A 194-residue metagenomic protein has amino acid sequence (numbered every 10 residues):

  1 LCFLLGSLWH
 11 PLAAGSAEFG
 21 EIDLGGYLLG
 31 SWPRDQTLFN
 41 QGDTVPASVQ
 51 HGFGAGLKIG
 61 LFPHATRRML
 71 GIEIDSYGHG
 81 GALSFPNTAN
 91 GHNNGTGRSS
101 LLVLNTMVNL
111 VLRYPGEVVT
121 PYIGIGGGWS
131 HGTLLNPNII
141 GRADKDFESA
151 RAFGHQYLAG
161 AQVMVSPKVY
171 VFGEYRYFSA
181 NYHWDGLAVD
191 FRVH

Functional and structural regions predicted by a protein language model:
L1-L8: Bacterial N-terminal signal peptides
L12-T66, V189: Short glycine/proline- and aromatic-enriched beta-strand/turn motifs that initiate or cap beta-hairpins
G20-G26, A55, L70-I74, L104-T106 (+4 more regions): Transmembrane beta-strands of outer-membrane beta-barrel proteins
G20-I22, V49-A55, G78, S100-T106 (+4 more regions): Residues that define the transmembrane beta-barrel architecture of outer-membrane proteins
W32, K58-I139, H194: Gram-negative (and chloroplast) outer-membrane scaffold detector with strong preference for beta-barrel transmembrane
D35-T37, I72, Y157, Q162-H194: Predominantly the C-terminal beta-signal and adjacent terminal strand-loop region of outer-membrane beta-barrel
L38-A47, A89-S99, I140-F147, L187-V193: Extracellular loop and loop/strand-boundary signature of outer-membrane beta-barrel proteins
P137, D146-E148, A180: A beta-strand edge to alpha-helix "cap/lid" segment located at domain peripheries
